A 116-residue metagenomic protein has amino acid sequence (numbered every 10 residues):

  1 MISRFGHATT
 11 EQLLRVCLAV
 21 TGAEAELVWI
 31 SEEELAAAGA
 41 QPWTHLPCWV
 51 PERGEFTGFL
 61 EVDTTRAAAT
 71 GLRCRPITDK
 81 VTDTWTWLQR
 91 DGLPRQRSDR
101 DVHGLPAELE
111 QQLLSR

Functional and structural regions predicted by a protein language model:
M1-E55, E61-T65, D83, G92-R116: Mid/C-terminal beta-alpha module of Rossmann-like enzyme folds, strongest in SDR-family dehydrogenases/epimerases
A68-R73: Aromatic-glycine-rich donor-binding/catalytic loop that engages nucleotide-sugar donors across glycosyltransferases
I77: Zn-dependent metallopeptidase/amidohydrolase metal-coordination segment
K80: Catalytic phosphate/metal-binding cores of nucleic-acid and nucleotide-processing enzymes, i.e., regions that mediate
